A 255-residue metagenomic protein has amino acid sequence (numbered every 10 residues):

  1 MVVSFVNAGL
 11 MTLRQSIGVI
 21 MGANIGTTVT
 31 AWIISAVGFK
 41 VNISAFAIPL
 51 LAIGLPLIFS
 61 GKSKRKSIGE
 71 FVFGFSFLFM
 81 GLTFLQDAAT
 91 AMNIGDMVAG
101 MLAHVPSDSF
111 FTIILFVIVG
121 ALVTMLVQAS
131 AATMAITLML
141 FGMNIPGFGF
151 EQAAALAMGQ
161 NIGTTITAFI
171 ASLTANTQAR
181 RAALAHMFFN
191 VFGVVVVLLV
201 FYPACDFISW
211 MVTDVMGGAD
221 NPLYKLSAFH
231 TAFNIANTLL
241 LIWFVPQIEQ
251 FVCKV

Functional and structural regions predicted by a protein language model:
V2-A23, W32-F46, T124-G163, S172-Q178 (+1 more regions): Membrane-interfacial helix-loop connectors
R14-A23, F71-F79, G120, T124 (+4 more regions): Alpha-helical transmembrane segments of multi-pass membrane proteins, especially transporters and channels
T27-I34, T164-A171, G193-F201, N237-L241: Alpha-helical transmembrane segments and their lipid-water interface positions in multi-pass membrane proteins
I34-V37, I53-S67, T174-Q178: Membrane-water interface regions at transmembrane-helix termini and the short interhelical loops of multi-pass membrane
L50-S60, G74-L85, V117-T124, F192-P203 (+1 more regions): Hydrophobic core segments of alpha-helical transmembrane domains in multi-pass membrane transport and ion-translocation
V72-L122, L140: Helix-loop-helix hairpins and the membrane-proximal interhelical loops of multi-pass alpha-helical transport proteins
G100-I118, I145-A153, G218-K225: Membrane-interfacial loop-to-helix junctions in multi-pass transporters
F201-A219, L223-F229, I235-V255: Membrane-interfacial segments at transmembrane helix termini in multi-pass membrane proteins
